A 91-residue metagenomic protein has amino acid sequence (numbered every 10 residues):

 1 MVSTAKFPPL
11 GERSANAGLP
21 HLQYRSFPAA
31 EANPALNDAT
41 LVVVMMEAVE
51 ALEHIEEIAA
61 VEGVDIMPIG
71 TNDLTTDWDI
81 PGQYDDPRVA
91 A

Functional and structural regions predicted by a protein language model:
V2-A91: Expand to "…catalyze enediolate/carbanion chemistry for C-C bond making/breaking, isomerization, decarboxylation
